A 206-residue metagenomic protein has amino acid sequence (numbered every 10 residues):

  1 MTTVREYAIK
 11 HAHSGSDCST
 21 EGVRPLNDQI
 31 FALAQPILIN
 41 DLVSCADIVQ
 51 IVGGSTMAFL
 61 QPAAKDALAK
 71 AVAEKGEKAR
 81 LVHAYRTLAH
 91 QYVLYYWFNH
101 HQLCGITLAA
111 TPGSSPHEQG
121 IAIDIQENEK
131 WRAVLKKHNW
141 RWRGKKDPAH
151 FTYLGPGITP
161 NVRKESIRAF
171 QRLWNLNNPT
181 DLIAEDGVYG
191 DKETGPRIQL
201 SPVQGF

Functional and structural regions predicted by a protein language model:
M1-A84, L88-P179, E185-F206: Extracytoplasmic cell-surface/polysaccharide-interacting catalytic and binding patches
